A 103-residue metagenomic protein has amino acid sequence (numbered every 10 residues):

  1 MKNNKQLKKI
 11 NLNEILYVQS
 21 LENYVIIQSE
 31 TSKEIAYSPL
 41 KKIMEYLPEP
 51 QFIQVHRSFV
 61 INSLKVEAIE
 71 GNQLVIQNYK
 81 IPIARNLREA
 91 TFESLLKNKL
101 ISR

Functional and structural regions predicted by a protein language model:
M1-I76: Conserved binding/recognition cores within well-folded domains
M1-Q6, Y79, R85-R103: Eukaryotic intrinsically disordered, low-complexity regulatory linkers and tails enriched in Ser/Thr/Pro
